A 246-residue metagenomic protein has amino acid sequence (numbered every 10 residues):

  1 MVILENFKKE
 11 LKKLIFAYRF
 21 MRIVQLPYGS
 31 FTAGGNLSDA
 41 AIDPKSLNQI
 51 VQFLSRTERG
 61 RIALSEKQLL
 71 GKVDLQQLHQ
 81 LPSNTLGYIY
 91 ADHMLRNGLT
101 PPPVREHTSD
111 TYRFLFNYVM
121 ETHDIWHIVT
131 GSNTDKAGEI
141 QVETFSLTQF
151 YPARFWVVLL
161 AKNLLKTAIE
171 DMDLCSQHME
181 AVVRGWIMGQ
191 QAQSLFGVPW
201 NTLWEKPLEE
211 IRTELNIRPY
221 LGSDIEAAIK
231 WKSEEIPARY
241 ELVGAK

Functional and structural regions predicted by a protein language model:
I3-S46: Leu/Val/Ala/Ile-rich N-terminal alpha-helices, chiefly Sec-type signal peptides and the beginnings
E10, D43, I50-V51, P237 (+1 more regions): Phospho-dense, intrinsically disordered low-complexity tracts enriched in Ser/Pro and acidic residues
S30, G34-S38, K45-E210: Core of folded catalytic or high-affinity ligand/protein-binding domains in predominantly eukaryotic proteins
G185, G189-K246: C-terminal structured domains
